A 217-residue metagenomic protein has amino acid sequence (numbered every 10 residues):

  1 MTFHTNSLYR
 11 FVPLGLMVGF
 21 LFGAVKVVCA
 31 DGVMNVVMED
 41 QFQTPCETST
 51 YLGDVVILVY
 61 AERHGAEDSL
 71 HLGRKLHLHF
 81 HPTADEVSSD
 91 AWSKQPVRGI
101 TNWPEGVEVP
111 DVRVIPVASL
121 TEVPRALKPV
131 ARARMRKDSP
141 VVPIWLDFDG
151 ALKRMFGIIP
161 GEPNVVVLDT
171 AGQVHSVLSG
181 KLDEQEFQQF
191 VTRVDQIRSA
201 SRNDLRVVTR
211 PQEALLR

Functional and structural regions predicted by a protein language model:
M1-Y9: N-terminal secretory signal peptides that target proteins for export/translocation
F11-A24: Bacterial N-terminal signal peptides
V27-G32: Boundary at the C-terminal end of the N-terminal hydrophobic targeting segment
V33, N102, E108-E122, A126-P160: Short, internal strand/loop/helix patches that form the active-site neighborhood or redox-interaction surface
V36-V55: A short beta-strand-turn-helix
S49-L76: Short active-site neighborhood of thiol/selenol oxidoreductases, capturing the structured segment around
A66-A84, K94-T101, V130: Typically the conserved alpha-helix immediately C-terminal to a functionally engaged Cys/Sec in thioredoxin-like
G150-A151, G161-R217: Thiol-/selenol-based redox modules, centered on thioredoxin-like and closely related oxidoreductase domains
